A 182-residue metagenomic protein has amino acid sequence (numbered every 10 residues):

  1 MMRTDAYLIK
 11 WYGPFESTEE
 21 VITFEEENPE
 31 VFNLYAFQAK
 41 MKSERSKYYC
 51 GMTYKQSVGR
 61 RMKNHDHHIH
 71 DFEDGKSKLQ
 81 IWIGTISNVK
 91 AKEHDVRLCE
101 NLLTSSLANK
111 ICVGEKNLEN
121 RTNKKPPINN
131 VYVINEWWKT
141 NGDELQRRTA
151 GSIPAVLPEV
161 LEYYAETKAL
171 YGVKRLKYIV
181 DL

Functional and structural regions predicted by a protein language model:
M1-K47, Y54-L182: Boundary/linker segments flanking structured domains
